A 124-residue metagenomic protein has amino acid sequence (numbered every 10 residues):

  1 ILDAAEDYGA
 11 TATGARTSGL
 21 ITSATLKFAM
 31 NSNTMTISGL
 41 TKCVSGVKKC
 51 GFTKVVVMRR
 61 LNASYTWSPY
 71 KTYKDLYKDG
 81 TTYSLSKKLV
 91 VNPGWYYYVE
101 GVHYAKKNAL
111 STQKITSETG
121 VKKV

Functional and structural regions predicted by a protein language model:
L2-V124: Low-complexity, Ser/Thr/Pro-rich intrinsically disordered linker/stalk segments at domain junctions
